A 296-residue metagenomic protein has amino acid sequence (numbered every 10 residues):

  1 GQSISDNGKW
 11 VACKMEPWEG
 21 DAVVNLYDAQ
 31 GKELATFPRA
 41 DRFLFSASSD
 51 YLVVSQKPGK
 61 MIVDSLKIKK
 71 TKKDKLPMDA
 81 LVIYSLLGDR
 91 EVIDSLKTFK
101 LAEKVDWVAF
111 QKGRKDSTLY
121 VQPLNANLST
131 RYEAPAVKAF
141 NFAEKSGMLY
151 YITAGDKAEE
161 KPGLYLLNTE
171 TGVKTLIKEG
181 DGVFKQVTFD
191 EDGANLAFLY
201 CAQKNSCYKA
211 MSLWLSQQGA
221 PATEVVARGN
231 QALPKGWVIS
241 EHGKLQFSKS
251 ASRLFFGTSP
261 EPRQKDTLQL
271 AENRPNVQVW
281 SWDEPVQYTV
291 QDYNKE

Functional and structural regions predicted by a protein language model:
G1-E296: Beta-propeller folds
